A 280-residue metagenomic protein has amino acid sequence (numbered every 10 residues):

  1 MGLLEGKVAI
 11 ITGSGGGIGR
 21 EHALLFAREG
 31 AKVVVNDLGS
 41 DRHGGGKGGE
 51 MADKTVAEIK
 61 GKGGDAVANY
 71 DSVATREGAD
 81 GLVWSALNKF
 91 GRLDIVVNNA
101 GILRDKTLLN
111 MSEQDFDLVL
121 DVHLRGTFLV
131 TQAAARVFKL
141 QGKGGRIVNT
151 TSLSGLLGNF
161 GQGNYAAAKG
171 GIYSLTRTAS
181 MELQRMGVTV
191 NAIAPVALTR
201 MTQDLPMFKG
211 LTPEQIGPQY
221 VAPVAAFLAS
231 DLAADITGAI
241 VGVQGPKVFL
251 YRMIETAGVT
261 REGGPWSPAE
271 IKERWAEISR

Functional and structural regions predicted by a protein language model:
L3-V35: Canonical Rossmann dinucleotide-binding motif of NAD(H)/NADP(H)-dependent dehydrogenases/reductases, specifically
E5, K62-D65, W84-N98, R104 (+2 more regions): A glycine-rich helix->loop->beta "capping" turn within Rossmann-like NAD(P)(H)-dependent oxidoreductase domains
I59, T107-L108, S112-D117: Substrate-binding pocket helix/loop in short-chain dehydrogenase/reductase
Y70-G81, E113: The beta1-alpha1 cofactor-binding region of Rossmann-like NAD(H)/NADP(H)-dependent oxidoreductases
T131-Q132, R177: A short, exposed helix-loop element centered on a Lys and neighboring polar residues
S152: Residue(s) in the substrate-gating loop at a strand-loop-helix junction that position the organic substrate next
A192, L211-R280: C-terminal helical subdomain
